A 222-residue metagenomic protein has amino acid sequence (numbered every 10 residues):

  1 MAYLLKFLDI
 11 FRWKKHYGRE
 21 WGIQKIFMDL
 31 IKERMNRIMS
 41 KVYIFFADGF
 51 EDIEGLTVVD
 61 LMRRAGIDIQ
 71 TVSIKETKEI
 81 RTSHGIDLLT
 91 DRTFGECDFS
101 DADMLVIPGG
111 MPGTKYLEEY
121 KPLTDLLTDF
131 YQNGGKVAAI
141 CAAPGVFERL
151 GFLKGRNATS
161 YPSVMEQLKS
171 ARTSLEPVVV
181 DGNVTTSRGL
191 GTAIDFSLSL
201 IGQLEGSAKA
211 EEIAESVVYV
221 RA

Functional and structural regions predicted by a protein language model:
I23-I38: Short, Lys/Arg-enriched N-terminal segments with co-localized hydrophobic residues within the first ~10-30 amino acids
K41-I44, F50, R64-S73, R92-A222: Active-site-adjacent pocket-lining segments in enzyme domains
F50-E54, E79: Short N-terminal binding/cap micro-motifs at the start of the first secondary-structure element
T57-R64: Short, solvent-exposed amphipathic alpha-helices that sit in or adjacent to ligand/effector-binding or catalytic
V72-D91: N-terminal beta-loop-helix "entrance" segment that forms/cooperates in small-molecule cofactor or anionic ligand
